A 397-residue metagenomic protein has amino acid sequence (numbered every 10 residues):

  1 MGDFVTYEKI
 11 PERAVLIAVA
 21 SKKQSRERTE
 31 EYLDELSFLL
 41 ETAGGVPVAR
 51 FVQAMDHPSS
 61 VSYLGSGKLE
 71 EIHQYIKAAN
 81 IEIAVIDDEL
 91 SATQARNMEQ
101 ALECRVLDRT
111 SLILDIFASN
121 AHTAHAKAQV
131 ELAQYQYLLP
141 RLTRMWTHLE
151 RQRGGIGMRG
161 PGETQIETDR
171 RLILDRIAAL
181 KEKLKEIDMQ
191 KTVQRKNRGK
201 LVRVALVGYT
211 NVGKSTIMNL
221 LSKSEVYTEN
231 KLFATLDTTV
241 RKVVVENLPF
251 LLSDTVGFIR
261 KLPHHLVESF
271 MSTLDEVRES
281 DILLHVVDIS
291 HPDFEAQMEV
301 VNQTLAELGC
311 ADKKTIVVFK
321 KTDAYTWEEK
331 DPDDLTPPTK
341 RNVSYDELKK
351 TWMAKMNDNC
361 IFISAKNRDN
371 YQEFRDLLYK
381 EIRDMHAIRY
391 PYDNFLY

Functional and structural regions predicted by a protein language model:
M1-I113: N-terminal accessory targeting/assembly segments
M1-L16, S21, S37, Q136 (+5 more regions): C-terminal-of-GTPase-core extension/linker across diverse P-loop GTPases
D3, D188-K191, R195-G199, L220-L251 (+4 more regions): Switch I (effector-binding) loop of TRAFAC-class P-loop GTPase G-domains
E8-K9, I76-A78, E99, K242-E246 (+5 more regions): Conserved catalytic network of the ASCE P-loop NTPase/AAA+ motor domain
S21-S25, M55, S59-S62, E89-A92 (+4 more regions): Conserved Switch II/interswitch segment of TRAFAC-class P-loop GTPases
K23-R28, S59-S62, N120-H125, Q165 (+3 more regions): Flexible beta-alpha connector loops of hexameric P-loop NTPases
T110-L114, L232-F233, K366: Short, acidic/turn-prone active-site loops that include or flank metal/cofactor- and phosphate-binding residues
S111-V130: Short alpha-helix plus adjacent loop in nuclease-associated cores
